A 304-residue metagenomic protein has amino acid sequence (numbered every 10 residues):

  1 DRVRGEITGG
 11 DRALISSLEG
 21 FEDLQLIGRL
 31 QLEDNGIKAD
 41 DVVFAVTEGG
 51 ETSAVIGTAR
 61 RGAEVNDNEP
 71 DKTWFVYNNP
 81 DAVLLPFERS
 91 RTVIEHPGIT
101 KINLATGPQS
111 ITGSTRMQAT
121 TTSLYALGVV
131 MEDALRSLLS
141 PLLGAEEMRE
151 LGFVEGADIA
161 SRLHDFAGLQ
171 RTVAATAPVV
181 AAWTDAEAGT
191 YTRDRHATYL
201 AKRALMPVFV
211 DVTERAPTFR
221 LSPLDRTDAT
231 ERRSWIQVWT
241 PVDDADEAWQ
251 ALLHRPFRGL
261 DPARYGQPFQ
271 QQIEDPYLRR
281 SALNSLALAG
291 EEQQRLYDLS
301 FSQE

Functional and structural regions predicted by a protein language model:
D1-S140, A216, P223-E304: Glycine-rich phosphate-binding loops that contact phosphosugars or nucleotide phosphates
S110, Y125-A182: Internal, active-site/partner-interface "lid" segment
D165, T172-W235: Active-site loops and adjacent core secondary-structure elements that bind or stabilize anionic groups
